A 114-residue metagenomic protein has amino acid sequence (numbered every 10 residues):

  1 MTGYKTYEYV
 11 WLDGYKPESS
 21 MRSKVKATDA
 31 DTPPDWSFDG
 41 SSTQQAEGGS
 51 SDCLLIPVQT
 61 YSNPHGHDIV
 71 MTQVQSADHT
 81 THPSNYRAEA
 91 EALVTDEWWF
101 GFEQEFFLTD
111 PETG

Functional and structural regions predicted by a protein language model:
M1-G114: ATP/Mg2+-dependent ligation/transfer catalytic cores
